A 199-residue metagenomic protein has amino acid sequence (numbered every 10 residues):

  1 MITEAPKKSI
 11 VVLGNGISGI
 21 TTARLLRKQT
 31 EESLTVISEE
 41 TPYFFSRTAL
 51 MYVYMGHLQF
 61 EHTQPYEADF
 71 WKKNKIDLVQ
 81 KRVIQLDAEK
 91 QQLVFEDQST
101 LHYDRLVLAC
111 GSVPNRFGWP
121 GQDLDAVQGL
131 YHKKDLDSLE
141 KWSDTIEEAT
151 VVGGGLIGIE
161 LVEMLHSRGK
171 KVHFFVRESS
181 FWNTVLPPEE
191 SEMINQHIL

Functional and structural regions predicted by a protein language model:
M1-V11, E67-T150, H173: FAD-binding core/adjacent interface of flavoenzyme oxidoreductases
I2-I76, M164-E189: Beta1-alpha1 glycine-rich phosphate/pyrophosphate-binding loop at the start of Rossmann-like nucleotide-binding domains
G14-I17, Y131, G153-I157: Glycine-rich Rossmann-fold phosphate-binding loop(s) that bind the pyrophosphate of adenine dinucleotide cofactors
Y103, R116-F117, I159-E160, W182-N183: Glycine/Thr-rich phosphate-binding loops of Rossmann-like dinucleotide-binding domains
E148, E190, H197: Active-site-proximal cofactor/substrate-binding loop regions of enzyme domains
V151-F174, L199: Rossmann-like dinucleotide/phosphate-binding beta-alpha-beta segment
